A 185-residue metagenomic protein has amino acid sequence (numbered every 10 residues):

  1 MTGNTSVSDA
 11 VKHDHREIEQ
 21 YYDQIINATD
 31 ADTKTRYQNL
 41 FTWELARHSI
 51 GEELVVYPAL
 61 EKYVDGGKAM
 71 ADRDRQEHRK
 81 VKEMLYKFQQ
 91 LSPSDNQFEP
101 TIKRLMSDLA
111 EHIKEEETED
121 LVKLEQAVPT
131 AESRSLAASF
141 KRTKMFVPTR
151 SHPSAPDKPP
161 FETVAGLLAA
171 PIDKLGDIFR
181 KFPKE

Functional and structural regions predicted by a protein language model:
M1-E185: Small-residue-biased structural context
